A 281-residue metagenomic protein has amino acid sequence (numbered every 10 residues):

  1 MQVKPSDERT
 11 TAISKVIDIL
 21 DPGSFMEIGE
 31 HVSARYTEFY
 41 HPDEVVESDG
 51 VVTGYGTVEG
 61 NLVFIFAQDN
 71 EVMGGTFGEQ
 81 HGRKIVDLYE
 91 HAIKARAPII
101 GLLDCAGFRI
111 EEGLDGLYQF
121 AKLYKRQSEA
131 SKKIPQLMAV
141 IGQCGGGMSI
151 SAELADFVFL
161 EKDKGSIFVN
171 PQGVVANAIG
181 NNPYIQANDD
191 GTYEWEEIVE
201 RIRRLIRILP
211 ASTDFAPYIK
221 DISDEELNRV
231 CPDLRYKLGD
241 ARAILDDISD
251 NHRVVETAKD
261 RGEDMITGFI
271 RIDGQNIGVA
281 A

Functional and structural regions predicted by a protein language model:
M1-L137, Q143, M148-I150, L154-S166 (+2 more regions): Terminal-region recognition feature
Q172-V175: N-terminal cationic and glycine-rich segments that engage phosphates or anionic surfaces
I179-G180: N-terminal, Lys/Arg-enriched amphipathic/low-complexity engagement segments that precede the first folded domain
